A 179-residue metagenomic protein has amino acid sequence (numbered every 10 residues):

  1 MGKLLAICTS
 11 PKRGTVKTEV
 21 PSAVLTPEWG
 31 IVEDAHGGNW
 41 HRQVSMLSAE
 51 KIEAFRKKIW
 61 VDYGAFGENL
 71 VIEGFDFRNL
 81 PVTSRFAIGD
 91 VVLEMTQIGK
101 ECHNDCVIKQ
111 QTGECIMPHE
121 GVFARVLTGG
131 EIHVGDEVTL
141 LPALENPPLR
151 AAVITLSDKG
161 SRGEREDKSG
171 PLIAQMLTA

Functional and structural regions predicted by a protein language model:
M1-K100, E131: Electropositive, beta-rich accessory/interaction domains or terminal extensions that provide binding surfaces
I59-N69, C106-G121: Short, basic/aromatic beta-hairpin or loop at an interaction surface
R85, K109, K168-P171: Charged helix-capping and loop-helix junction motifs
E94-Q97, E101-D105, P142-L149: Short, Lys/Arg- and Gly-enriched loop/turn segments at beta-strand edges
E94-T96, E114-L127: Active-site scaffold segments
G121-L144: Well-ordered alpha/beta subsegment
P147-A179: Glycine-rich phosphate/diphosphate-binding loop of Rossmann-like nucleotide-binding domains
